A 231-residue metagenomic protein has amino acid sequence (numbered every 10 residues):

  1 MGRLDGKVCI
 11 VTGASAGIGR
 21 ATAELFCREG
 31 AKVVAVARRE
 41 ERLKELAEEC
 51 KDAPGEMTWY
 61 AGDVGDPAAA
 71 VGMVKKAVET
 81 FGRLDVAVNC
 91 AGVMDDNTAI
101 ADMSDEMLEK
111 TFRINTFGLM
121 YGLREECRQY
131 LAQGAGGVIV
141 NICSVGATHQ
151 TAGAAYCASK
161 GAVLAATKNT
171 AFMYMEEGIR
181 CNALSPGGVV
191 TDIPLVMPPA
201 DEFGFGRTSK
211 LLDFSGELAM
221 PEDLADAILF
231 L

Functional and structural regions predicted by a protein language model:
S15-A16: Conserved glycine-rich cofactor-binding loop
E29-L46: Conserved glycine-rich Rossmann-like NAD(P)H-binding loop of the short-chain dehydrogenase/reductase
A61-M73, D105, E222: The beta1-alpha1 cofactor-binding region of Rossmann-like NAD(H)/NADP(H)-dependent oxidoreductases
V71, E79, M94-E109, R128 (+3 more regions): Conserved mid-core segment of classical short-chain dehydrogenase/reductases
A101-Y121, V140, V163: Catalytic Tyr-X3-Lys loop
I114-G134, A171-F172, E176: Amphipathic alpha-helical dimer-interface segment in Rossmann-like NAD(P)H-dependent oxidoreductases
V140-A162, T167-E176, G188-V189: Catalytic loop of short-chain dehydrogenase/reductase
A183, F205-L231: C-terminal helical subdomain
